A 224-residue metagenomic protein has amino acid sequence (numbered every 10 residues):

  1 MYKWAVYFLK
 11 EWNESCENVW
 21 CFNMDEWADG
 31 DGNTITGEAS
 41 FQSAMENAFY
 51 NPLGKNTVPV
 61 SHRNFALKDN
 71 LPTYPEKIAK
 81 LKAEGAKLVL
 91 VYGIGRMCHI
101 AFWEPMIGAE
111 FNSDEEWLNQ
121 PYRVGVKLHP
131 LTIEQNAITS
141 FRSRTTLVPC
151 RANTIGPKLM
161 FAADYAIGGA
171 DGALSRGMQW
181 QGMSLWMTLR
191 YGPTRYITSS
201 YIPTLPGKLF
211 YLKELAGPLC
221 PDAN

Functional and structural regions predicted by a protein language model:
M1, Y92-R96: Glycine-rich beta-strand-to-loop/alpha-helix junction loops that act as flexible
Y2-G37, A86-K87, I100-K127, C150-R151 (+1 more regions): Active-site histidine-anchored catalytic micro-motif
W12-V89, T146-L147, Y211: Ligand-binding beta-strand-loop-alpha-helix segment within the catalytic cores of soluble metabolic enzymes
G85-V91, D164, G207: Conserved acidic residues
R96-H99, I107-G108, L174-S175, A216-G217: Short, catalytically relevant binding-site loops at active-site mouths
E104-S140, T145, M187-I202: Gly/Ser/Thr-rich active-site loops/lids in small-molecule metabolic enzymes that frequently grip phosphoryl groups
Y122-A163, G168-G169, Q181-G182: Catalytic cores of processing enzymes, dominated by hydrolases/peptidases, characterized by acidic/His-rich
T154-N224: ATP/nucleoside-binding phosphotransfer catalytic cores, i.e., glycine-rich phosphate-binding loops
